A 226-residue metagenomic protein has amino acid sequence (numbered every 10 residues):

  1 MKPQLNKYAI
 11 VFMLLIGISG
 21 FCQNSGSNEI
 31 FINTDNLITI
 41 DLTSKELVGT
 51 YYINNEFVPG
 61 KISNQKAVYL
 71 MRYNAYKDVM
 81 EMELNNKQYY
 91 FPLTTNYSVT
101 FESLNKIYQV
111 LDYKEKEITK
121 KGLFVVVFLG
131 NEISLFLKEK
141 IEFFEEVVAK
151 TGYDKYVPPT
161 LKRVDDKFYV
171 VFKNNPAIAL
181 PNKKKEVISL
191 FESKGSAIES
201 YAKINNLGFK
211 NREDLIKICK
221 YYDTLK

Functional and structural regions predicted by a protein language model:
M1-S27, I218: Bacterial Sec-dependent N-terminal signal peptides
L15, N55, L161-V164: A generic structural signal for short, non-catalytic loop/turn and secondary-structure boundary residues
L15-I18, N24, L47, K120 (+1 more regions): Intrinsically disordered, low-complexity segments enriched in small/polar residues
Q23-E117: Start-of-domain marker
I107-K210: Negatively charged, Asp/Glu-rich surface segments that serve as flexible interaction/assembly modules
N206-K226: C-terminal or internal capping secondary-structure element at the end of a domain, subdomain, or sheet
